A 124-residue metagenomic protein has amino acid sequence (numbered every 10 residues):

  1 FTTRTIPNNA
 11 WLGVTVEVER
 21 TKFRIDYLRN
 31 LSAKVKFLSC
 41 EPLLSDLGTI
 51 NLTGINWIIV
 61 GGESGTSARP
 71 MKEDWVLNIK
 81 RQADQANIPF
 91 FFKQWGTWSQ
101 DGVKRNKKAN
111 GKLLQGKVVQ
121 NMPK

Functional and structural regions predicted by a protein language model:
F1-D46, I55-M71: Core AdoMet radical
L44, T49-K124: Auxiliary Fe-S-binding modules of radical SAM enzymes
